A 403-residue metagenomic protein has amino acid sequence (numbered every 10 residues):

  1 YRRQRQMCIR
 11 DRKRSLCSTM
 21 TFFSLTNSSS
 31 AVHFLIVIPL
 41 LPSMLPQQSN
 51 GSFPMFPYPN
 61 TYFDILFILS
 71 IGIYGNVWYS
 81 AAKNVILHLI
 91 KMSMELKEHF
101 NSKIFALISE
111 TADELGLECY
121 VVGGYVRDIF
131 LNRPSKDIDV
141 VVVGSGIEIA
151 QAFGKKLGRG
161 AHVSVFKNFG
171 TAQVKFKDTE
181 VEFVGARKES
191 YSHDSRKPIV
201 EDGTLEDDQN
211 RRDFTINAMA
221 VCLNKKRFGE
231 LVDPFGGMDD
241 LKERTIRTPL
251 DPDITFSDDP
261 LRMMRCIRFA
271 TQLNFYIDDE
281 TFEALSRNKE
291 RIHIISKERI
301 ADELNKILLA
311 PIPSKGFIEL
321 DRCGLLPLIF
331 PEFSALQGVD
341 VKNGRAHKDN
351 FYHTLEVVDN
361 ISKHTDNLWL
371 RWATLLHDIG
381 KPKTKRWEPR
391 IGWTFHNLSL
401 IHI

Functional and structural regions predicted by a protein language model:
Y1-D11, I401-H402: Single conserved hydrophobic/aromatic residue that forms the stacking wall/gate of nucleotide- or nucleobase-binding
Y1-R3, S30, M44-L45, M55 (+1 more regions): Intrinsic low-complexity/disordered segments
Q6, T19, V37, S43 (+3 more regions): Residue-level detector of intrinsically disordered terminal segments
M7-R10, S43-Q47, S52, F56-P57 (+1 more regions): Short, intrinsically disordered low-complexity segments enriched in Ser/Thr with adjacent Pro
R10, N27-S28, I36-S43: Hydrophobic helix segments
S15-S30, S43-S52, S70-G75: Intrinsically disordered, low-complexity segments enriched in small polar residues
L16, F23-L25, F34-L35, P57-P59 (+4 more regions): Short hydrophobic targeting helices and cationic amphipathic motifs that mediate membrane/organellar targeting
F63-D64, N76-A81, I86-I401: Catalytic cores of the polymerase beta-like nucleotidyltransferase superfamily and closely associated nucleotide
